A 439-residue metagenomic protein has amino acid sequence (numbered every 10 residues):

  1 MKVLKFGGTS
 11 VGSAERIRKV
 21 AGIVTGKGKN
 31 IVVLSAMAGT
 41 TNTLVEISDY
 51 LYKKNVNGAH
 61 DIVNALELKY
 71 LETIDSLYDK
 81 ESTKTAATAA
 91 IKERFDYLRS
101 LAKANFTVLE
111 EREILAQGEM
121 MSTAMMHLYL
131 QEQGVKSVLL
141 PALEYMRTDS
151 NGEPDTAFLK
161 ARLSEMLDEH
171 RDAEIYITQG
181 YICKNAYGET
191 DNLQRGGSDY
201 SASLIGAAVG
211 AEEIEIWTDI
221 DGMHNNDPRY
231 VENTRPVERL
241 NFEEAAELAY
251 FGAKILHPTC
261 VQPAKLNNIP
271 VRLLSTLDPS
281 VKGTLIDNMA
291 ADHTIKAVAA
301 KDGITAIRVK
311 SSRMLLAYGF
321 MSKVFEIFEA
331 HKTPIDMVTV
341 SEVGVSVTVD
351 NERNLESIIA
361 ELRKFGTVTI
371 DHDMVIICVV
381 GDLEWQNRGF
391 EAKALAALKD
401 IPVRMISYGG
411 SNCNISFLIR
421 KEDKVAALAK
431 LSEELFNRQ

Functional and structural regions predicted by a protein language model:
M1-L256, V261, R420: Nucleotide/pyrophosphate-binding catalytic subdomain
V3, S10, I31-V32, Y176-T178 (+11 more regions): Structured core elements
G28, V135, I269, T333 (+1 more regions): Short phosphate-binding/catalytic loops that engage adenosine nucleotides
M37-A38, I220-G222, V271, S275-S280 (+3 more regions): Glycine-rich beta-alpha junction loops
N241-D287, A291-K310: A conserved active-site cap/scaffold subdomain adjacent to cofactor or substrate pockets
K282-Q439: A conserved regulatory-domain signal marking ACT and ACT-like small-molecule sensing domains and adjacent regulatory
